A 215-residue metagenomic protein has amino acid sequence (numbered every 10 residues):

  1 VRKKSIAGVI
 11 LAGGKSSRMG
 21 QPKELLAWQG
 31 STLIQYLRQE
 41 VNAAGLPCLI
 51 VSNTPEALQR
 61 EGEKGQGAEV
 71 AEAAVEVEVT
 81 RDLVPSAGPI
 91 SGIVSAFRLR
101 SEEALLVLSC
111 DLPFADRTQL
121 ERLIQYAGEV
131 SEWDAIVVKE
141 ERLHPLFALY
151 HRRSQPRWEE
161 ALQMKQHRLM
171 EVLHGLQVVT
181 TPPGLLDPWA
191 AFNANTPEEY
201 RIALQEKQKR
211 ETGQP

Functional and structural regions predicted by a protein language model:
R2-A191, P197-E198, L204-E211: Nucleotide and nucleotide-moiety/phosphate-recognizing core
P215: Cationic, low-complexity basic patches in intrinsically disordered or flexible, solvent-exposed regions
